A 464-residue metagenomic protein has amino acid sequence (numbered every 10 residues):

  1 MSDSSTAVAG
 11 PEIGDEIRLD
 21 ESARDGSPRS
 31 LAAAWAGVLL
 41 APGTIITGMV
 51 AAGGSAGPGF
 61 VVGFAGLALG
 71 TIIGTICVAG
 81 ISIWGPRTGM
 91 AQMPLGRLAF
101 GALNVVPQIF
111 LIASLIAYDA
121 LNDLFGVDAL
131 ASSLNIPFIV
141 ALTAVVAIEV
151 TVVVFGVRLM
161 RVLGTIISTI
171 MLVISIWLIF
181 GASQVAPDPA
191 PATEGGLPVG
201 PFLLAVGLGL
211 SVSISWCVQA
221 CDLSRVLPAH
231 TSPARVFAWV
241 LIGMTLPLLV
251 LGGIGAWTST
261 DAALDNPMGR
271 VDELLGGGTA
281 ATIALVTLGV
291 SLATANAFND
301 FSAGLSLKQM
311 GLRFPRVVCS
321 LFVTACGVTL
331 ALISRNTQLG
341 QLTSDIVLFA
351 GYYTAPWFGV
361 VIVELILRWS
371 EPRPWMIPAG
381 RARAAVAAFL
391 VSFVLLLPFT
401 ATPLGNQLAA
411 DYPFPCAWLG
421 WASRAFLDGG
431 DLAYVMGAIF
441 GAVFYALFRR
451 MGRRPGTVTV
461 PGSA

Functional and structural regions predicted by a protein language model:
M1-V61, G74, P201-G207, R225-R235 (+1 more regions): Membrane-interface "cap" regions at the ends of multi-pass membrane proteins
D20, R24-P28, F155-T165, S215-L249 (+3 more regions): Hydrophobic, small-residue-rich membrane helices and short re-entrant helix-turn-helix hairpins that build
P28-I45, I179-V185, T193-T258, G276-A297 (+1 more regions): Hydrophobic, membrane-embedded alpha-helices of multi-pass small-molecule transporters
V50-I83, R97, A102-P107, M244 (+1 more regions): Extracellular loop-to-transmembrane helix junctions
G53-G57, S82-I83, F125-S133, A144-I167 (+7 more regions): Membrane-water interface regions at transmembrane-helix termini and the short interhelical loops of multi-pass membrane
G66, P107-I112, S133-F155, T169-F180 (+7 more regions): Transmembrane alpha-helical segments of multi-pass small-molecule transport proteins
N104-N135, L292-Q309: Hydrophobic transmembrane alpha-helices that form the core helical bundles of multi-pass secondary transporters
F358-F444, V458-G462: C-terminal membrane-solvent junction of multi-pass transporters and transport-like membrane proteins
